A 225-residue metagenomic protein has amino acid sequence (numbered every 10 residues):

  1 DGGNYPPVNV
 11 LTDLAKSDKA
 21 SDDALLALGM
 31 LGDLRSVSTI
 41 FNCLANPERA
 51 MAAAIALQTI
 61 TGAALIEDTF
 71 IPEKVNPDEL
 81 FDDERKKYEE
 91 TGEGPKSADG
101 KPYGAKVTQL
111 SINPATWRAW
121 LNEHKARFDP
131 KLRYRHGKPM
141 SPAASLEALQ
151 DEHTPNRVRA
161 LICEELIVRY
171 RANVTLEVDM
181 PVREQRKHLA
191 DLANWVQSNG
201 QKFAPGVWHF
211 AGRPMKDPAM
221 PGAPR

Functional and structural regions predicted by a protein language model:
D1-R225: Long, helix-rich interaction regions
